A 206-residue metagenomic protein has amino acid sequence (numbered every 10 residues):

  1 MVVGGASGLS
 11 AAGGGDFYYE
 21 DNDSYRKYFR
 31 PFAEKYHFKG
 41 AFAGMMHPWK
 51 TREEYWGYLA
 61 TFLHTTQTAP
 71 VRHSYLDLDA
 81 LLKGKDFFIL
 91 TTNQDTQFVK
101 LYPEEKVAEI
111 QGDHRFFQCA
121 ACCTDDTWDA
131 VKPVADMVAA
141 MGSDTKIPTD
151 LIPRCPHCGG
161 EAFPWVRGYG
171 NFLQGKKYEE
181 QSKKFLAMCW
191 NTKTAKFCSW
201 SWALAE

Functional and structural regions predicted by a protein language model:
M1-E206: Conserved catalytic alpha/beta core of Sir2/sirtuin-type deacylases, generalized to analogous enzyme cores that bind
